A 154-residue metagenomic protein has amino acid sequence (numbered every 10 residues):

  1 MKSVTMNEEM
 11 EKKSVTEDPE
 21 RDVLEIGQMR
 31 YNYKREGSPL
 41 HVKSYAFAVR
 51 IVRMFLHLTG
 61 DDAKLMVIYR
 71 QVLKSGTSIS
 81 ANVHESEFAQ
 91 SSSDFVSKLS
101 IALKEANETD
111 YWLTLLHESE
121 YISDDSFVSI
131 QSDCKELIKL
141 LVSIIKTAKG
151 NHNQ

Functional and structural regions predicted by a protein language model:
M1-A81, E85, A89-Q154: Short, C-terminally biased terminal segments at protein or domain edges
